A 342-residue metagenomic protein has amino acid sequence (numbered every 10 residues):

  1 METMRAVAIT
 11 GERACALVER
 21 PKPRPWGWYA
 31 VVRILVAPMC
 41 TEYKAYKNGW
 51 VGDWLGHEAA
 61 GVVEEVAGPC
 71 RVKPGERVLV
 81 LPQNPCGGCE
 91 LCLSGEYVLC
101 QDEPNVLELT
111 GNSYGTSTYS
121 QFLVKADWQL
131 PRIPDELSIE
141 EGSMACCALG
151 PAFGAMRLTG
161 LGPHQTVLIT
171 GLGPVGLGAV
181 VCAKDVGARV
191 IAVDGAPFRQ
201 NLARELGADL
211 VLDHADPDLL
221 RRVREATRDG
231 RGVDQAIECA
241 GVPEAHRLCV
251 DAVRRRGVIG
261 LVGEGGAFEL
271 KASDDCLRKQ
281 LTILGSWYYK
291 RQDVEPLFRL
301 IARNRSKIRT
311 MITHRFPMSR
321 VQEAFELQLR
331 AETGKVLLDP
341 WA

Functional and structural regions predicted by a protein language model:
M1-A6, R247-D251, R291-A342: C-terminal hydrophobic helical "lid"/dimerization subdomain of Rossmann-like NAD(P)H-dependent oxidoreductases
M1-A60, Q121, K125, V211 (+1 more regions): Short N-terminal strand-loop motif that marks the start of NAD(P)H/FAD-dependent oxidoreductase cofactor-binding domains
K22-A37, Y46-L93, P134-E136: Glycine-rich beta-strand-centered segment in the early N-terminal region that forms part of a ligand/cofactor-binding
A45, C86-T170: NAD(P)H dinucleotide-binding glycine-rich loop of Rossmann-like/cofactor-binding domains, especially the beta1-alpha1
V72-K73, L161, V253: Short, well-ordered loop/turn sites that connect or cap secondary structure elements
D135-D216, R221: Mid-domain Rossmann-like dinucleotide-binding core that forms the NAD(H)/NADP(H) cofactor-binding site
L219-D229: Conserved amphipathic alpha-helix within the SDR
V242-R303, P340-A342: Glycine-rich phosphate-binding loop and adjacent beta-alpha segment of Rossmann(oid) nucleotide-cofactor-binding
